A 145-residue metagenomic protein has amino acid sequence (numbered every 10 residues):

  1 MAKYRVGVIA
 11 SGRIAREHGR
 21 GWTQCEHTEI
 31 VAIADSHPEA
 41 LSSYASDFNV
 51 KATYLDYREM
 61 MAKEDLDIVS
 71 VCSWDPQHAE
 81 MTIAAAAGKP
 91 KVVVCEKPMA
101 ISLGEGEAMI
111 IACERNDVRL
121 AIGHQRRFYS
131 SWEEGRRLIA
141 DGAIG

Functional and structural regions predicted by a protein language model:
M1-F48: N-terminal Rossmann-like dinucleotide-binding module
A15, L41, H78-T82, G106 (+1 more regions): A general structural signal for well-ordered alpha-helical segments in protein cores
H18, H78, H124: Histidine-centered active-site/metal-ligand motif
T28, D67, K91, V118-R119: Short, well-ordered coil/turn segments that N-cap beta-strands
F48-A112: Beta-loop-alpha module in the N-terminal Rossmann-like domain of NAD(P)-dependent dehydrogenases, especially those
V94, A100-G145: A contiguous active-site-proximal alpha/beta segment in oxidoreductase catalytic domains
